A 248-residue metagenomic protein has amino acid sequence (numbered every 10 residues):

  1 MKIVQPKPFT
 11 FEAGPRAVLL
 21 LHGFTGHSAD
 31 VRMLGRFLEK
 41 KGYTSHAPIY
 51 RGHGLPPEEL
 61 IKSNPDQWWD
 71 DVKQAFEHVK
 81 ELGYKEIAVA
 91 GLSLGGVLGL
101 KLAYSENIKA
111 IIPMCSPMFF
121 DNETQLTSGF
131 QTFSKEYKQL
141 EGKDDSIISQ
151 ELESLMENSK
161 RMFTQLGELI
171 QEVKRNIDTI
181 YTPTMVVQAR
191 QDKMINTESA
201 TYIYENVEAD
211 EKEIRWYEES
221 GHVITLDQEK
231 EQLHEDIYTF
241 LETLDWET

Functional and structural regions predicted by a protein language model:
L34, T182, N196-E205: Short alpha-helix in the alpha/beta-hydrolase fold that links the catalytic acid
E39-E59: Conserved alpha/beta-hydrolase
P56-G83: Catalytic nucleophile-loop/oxyanion-hole region of alpha/beta-hydrolase and closely related hydrolase-like folds
G91-G95, G99: Gly/Ala-rich beta-loop-alpha elbow adjacent to hydrolase catalytic centers
S105-Y137: Flexible "cap/lid" loop of the alpha/beta hydrolase fold
I180, V186-Q188, D192: Short beta-strand/loop motif that positions the catalytic acidic residue of the alpha/beta-hydrolase fold
E205-V223: Catalytic histidine neighborhood in serine/cysteine hydrolases with alpha/beta-hydrolase-type architecture
E219-T248: Catalytic active-site module of serine/aspartate enzymes centered on a nucleophile-bearing elbow/loop
